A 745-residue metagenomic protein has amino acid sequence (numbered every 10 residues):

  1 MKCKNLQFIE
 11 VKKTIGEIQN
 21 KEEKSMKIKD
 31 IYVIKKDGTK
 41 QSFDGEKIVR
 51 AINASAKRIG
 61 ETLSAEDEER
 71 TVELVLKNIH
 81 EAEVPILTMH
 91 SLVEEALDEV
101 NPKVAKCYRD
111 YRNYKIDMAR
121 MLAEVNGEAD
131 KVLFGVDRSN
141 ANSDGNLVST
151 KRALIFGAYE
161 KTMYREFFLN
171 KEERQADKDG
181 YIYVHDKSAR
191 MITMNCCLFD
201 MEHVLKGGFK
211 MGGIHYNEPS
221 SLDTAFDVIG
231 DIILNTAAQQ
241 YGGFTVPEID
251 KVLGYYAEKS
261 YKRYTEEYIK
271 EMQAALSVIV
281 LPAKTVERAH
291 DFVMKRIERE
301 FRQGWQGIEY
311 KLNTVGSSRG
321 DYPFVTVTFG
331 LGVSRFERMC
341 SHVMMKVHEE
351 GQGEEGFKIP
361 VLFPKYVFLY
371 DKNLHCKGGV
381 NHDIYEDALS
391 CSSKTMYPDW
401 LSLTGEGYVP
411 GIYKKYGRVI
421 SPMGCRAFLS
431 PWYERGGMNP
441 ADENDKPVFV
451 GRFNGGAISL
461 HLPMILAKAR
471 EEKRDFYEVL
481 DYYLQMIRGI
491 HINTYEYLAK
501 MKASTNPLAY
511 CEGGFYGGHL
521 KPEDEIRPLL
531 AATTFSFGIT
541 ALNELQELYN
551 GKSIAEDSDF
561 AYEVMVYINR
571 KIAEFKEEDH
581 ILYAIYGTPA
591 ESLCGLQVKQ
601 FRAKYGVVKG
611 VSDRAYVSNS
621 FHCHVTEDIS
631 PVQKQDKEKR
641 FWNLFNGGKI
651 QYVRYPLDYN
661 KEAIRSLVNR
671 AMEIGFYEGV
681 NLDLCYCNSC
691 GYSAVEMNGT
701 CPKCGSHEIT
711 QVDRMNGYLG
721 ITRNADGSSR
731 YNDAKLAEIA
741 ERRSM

Functional and structural regions predicted by a protein language model:
C3, F8, K24-D130, D726 (+1 more regions): Charged, amphipathic alpha-helical regulatory modules used for macromolecular assembly or allosteric control
I9-S25: Short, Lys/Arg-enriched N-terminal segments with co-localized hydrophobic residues within the first ~10-30 amino acids
D44, I48, F535-L542, E708: Catalytic-loop motifs flanking and including active-site residues across diverse enzymes
V125-A531, K552-I554, S558-G720: Conserved catalytic cores of very large enzyme subunits
K251, F535-L548, V566: Contiguous, well-ordered alpha-helical segments that form the cores/surfaces of helical PPI scaffolds
F301-Q303, E309, L548, G727 (+1 more regions): Metallocofactor- and cofactor-centric catalytic cores in central/energy metabolism, strongly enriched
K703-M745: Long, charge-rich boundary regions
